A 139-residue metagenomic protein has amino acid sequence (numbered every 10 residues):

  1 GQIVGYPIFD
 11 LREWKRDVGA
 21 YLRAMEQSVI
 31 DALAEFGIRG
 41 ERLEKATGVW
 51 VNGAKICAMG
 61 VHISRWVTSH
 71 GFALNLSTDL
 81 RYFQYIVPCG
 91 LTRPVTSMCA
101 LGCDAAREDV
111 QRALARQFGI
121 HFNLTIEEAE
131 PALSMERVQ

Functional and structural regions predicted by a protein language model:
G1-E13: DPxDG-like acidic metal-binding loop motif
R12-C57, V61-Q139: Long, positively charged amphipathic alpha-helical accessory segments at protein N-termini or as interdomain linkers
